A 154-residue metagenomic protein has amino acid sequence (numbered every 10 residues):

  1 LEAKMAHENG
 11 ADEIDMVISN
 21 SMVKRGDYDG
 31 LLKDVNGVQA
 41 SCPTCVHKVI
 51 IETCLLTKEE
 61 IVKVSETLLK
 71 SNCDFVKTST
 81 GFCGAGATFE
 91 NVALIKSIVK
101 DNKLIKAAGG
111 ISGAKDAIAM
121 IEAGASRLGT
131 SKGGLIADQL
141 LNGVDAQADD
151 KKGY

Functional and structural regions predicted by a protein language model:
L1-H7, A11-C73, D149-Y154: Conserved anion-binding
L1-M5, L56-T67, E90, L94-S97 (+3 more regions): Catalytic cores of alpha/beta
E8-V23, K70-G86, A107-D145, Y154: Glycine-rich phosphate-binding active-site loops on the catalytic face of alpha/beta enzymes
V35-P43, A93-K100, L141: Surface-exposed amphipathic alpha-helices with a cationic face
